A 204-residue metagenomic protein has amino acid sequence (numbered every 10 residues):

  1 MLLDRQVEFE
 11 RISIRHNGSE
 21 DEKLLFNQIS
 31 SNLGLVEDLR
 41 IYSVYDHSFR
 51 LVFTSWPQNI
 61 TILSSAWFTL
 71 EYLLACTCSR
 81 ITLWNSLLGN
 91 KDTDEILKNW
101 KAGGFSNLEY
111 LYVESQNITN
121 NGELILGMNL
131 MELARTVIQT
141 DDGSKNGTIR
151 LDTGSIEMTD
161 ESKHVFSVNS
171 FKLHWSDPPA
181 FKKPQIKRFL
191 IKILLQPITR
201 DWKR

Functional and structural regions predicted by a protein language model:
M1-R204: Non-core capping and flanking segments associated with repeat-based/extracellular domains
